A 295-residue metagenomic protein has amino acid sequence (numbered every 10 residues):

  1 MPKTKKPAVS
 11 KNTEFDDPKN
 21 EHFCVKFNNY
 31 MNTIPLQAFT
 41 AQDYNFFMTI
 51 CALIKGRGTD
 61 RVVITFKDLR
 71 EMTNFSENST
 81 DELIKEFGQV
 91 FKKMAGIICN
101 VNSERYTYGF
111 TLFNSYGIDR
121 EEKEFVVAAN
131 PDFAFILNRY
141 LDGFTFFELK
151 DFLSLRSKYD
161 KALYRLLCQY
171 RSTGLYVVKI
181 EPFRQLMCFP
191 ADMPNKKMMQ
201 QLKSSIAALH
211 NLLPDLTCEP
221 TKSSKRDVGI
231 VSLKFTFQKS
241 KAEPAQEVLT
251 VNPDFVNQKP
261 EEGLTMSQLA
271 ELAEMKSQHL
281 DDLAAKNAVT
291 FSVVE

Functional and structural regions predicted by a protein language model:
P2-V294: Charged, alpha-helix-forming regions
